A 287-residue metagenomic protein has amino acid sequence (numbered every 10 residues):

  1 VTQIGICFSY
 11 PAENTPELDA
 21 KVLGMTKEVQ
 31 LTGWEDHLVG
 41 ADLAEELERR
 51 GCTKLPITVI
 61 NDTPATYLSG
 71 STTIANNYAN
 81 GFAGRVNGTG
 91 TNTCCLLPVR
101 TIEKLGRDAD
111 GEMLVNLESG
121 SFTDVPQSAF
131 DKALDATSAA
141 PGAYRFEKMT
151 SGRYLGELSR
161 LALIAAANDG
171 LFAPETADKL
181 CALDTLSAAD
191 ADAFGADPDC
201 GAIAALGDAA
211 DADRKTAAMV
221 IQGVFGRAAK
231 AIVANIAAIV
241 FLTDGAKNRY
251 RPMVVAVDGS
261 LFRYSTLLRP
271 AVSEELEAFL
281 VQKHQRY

Functional and structural regions predicted by a protein language model:
V1-G5, E45-E48, T72-T73, S121 (+1 more regions): ATP-binding/phosphotransfer module of carbohydrate and carboxylate kinases, centering on a glycine-rich
Q3-C7, P56-T58, F82-V86, N92 (+2 more regions): Short glycine-aspartate micro-motif
S9-P11, N87-T91, S121, L261: Glycine-rich beta-alpha junction loops
A12-A75, G81-A83, V99-P126, R269-E274: Glycine-rich phosphate-binding loop and adjoining helix at the ATP-binding site of ATP-dependent phosphoryl-transfer
N80-F82, A140-P141: Intrinsically disordered, low-complexity segments enriched in polar/charged residues with Gly/Pro, especially when
C94-P98: Short beta-strand-to-turn element immediately C-terminal to the catalytic PLP-Schiff-base lysine in fold type I
